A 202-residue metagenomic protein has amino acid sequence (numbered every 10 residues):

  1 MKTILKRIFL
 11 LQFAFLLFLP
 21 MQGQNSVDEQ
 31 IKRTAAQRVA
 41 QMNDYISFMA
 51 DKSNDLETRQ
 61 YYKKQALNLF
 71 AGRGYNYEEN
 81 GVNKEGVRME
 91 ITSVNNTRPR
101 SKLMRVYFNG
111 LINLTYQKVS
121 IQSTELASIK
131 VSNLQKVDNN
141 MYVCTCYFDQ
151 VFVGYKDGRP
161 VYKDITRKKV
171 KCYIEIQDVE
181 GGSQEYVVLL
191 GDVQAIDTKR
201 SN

Functional and structural regions predicted by a protein language model:
M1-E29: Bacterial Sec-dependent N-terminal signal peptides
G23-K64: Short, low-complexity N-terminal intrinsically disordered segments enriched in polar/charged residues
N43-S53, F70-G74, L111-T115: Sec/Tat-exported extracytoplasmic proteins
N54-D55, R59, E90-N96, R159-P160: Short, flexible/disordered intra-domain loops and linkers
D55-K84: Short, well-ordered alpha-helical segments enriched in acidic and aromatic residues
G74-S101: Short, low-complexity, polybasic intrinsically disordered segments
S101-K136: A short, amphipathic edge element
T124-N202: Exposed beta-sheet edge and beta->alpha loop/turn motif
